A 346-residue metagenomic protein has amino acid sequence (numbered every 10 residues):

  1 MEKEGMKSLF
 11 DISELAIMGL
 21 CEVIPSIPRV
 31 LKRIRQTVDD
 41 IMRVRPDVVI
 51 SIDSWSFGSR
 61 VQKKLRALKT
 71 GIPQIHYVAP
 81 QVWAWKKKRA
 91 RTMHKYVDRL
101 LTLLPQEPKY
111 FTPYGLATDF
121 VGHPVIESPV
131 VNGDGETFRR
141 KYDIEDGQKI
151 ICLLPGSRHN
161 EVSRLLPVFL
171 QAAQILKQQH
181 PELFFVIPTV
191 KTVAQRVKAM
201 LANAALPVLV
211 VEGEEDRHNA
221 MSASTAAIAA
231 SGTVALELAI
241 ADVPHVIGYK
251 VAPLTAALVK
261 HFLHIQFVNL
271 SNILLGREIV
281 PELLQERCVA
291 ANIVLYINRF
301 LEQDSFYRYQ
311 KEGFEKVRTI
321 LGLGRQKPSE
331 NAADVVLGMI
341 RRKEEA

Functional and structural regions predicted by a protein language model:
M1-A346: Nucleotide-activated sugar donor-binding and catalytic core shared by glycosyltransferases and related lipid-linked
